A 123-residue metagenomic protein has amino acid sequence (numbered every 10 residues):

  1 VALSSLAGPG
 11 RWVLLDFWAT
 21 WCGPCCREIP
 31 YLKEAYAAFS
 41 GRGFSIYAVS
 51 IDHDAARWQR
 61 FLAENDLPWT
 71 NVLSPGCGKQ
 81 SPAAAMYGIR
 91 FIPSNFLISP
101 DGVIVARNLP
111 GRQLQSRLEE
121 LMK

Functional and structural regions predicted by a protein language model:
V1, W21-P24, H53-R57, K79-S81 (+2 more regions): Flexible loop/turn segments at secondary-structure boundaries
V1-V13: A short beta-strand-turn-helix
G10-V13, F17-W21, E28, D54 (+1 more regions): Short pre-active-site segment immediately N-terminal to redox-active cysteine/selenocysteine motifs in thiol-based
D16, S45-A48, T70-L73: Structural recognition of the beta-strand scaffold that forms the well-ordered cores of secreted hydrolase catalytic
R27-N65, G76-A85: Structural microenvironment flanking redox-active thiols in thiol-disulfide oxidoreductases
L67, S74-M122: Thiol/disulfide oxidoreductase modules built on the thioredoxin-like
